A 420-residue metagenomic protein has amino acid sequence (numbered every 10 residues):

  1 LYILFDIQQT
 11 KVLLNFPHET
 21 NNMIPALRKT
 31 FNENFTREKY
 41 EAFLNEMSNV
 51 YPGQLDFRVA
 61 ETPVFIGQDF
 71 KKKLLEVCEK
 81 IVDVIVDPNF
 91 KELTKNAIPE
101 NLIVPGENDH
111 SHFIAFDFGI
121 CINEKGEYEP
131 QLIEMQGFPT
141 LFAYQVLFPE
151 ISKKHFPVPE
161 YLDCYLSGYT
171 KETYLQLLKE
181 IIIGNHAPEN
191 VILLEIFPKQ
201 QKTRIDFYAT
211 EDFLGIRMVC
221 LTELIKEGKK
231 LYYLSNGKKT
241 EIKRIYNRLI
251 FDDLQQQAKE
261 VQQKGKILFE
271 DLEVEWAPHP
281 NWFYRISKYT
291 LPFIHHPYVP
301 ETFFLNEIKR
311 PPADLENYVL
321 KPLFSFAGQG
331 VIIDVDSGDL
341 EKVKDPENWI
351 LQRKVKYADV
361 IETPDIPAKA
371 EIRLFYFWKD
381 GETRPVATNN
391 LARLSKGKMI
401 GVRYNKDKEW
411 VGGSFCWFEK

Functional and structural regions predicted by a protein language model:
L1-K420: Preference for protein termini
